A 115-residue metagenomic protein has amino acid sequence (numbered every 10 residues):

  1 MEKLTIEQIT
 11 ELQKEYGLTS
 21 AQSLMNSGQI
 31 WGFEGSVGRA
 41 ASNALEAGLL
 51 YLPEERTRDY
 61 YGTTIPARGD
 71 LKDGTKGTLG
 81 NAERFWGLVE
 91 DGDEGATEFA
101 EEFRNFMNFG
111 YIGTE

Functional and structural regions predicted by a protein language model:
M1-M25: Short, amphipathic alpha-helical interface elements at domain boundaries that mediate macromolecular binding
L24, N43-A44: Basic amphipathic alpha-helical segments that dock to polyanions
L24-F33: Short helix-coil junctions and helix-kink-helix linkers
M25, T114-E115: Intrinsically disordered, low-complexity tails and linkers flanking structured cores
S27, A47-G48: Residues at alpha-helix termini
G32-N43: Short amphipathic alpha-helical interaction segments
G48-E55: A short, conserved structural fragment
R56-T114: Short, amphipathic alpha-helical interaction segments positioned at domain boundaries
